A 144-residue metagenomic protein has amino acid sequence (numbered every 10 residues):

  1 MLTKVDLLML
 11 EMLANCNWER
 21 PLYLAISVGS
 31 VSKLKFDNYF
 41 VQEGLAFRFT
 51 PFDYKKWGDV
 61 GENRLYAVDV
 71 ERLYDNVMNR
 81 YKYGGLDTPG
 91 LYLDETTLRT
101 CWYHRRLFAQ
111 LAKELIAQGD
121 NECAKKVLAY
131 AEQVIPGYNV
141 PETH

Functional and structural regions predicted by a protein language model:
M1-H144: ER/secretory pathway lumenal C-terminal domains and tails of membrane proteins involved in glycoprotein biogenesis
